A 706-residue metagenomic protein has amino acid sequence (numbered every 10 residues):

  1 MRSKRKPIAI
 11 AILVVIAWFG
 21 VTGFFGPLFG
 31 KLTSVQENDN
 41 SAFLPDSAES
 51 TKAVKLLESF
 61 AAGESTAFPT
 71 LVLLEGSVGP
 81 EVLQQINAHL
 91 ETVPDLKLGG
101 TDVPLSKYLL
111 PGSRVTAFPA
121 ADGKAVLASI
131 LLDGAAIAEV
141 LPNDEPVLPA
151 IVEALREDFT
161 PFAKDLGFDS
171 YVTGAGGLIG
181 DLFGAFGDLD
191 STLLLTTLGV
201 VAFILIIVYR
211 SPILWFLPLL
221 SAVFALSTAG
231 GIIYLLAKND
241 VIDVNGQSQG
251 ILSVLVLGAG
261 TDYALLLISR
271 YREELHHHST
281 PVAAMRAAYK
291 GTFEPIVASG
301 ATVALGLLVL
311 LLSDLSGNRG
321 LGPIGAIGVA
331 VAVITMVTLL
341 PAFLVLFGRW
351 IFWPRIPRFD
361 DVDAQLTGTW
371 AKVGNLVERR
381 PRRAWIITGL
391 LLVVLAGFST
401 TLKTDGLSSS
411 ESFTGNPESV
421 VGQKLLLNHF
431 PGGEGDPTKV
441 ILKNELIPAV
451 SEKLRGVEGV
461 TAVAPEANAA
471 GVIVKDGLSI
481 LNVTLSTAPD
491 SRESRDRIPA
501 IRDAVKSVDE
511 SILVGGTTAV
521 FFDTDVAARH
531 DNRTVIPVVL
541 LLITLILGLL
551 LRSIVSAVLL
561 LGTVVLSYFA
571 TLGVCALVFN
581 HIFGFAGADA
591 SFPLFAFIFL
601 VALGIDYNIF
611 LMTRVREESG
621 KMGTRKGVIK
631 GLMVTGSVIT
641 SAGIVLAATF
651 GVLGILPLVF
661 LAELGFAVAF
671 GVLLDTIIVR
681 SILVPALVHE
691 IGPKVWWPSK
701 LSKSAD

Functional and structural regions predicted by a protein language model:
M1-E37, A135, V140-T404, D509 (+1 more regions): Membrane-embedded transmembrane helical bundles of large multi-pass transporters/channels
E37, D46-A67, G76-G176, T401-G587 (+1 more regions): Structured non-transmembrane domains adjacent to transmembrane bundles in polytopic membrane proteins
